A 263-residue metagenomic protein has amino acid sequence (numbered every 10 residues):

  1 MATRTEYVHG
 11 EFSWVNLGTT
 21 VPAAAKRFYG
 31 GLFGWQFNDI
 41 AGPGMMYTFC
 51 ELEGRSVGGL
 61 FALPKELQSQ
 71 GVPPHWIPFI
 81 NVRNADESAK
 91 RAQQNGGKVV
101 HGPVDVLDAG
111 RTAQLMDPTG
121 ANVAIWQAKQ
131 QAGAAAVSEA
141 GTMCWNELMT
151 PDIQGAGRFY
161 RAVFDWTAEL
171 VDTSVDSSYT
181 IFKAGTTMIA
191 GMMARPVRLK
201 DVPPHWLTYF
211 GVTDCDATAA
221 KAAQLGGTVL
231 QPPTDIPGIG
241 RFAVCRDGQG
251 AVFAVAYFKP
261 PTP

Functional and structural regions predicted by a protein language model:
M1-V8, Q93-C144, L148, E169-G185 (+2 more regions): Vicinal oxygen chelate
Y7-H9, S13-S56, Q94, G102-G110 (+3 more regions): Core segments of cupin and vicinal oxygen chelate
E11-T20, T48-C50, E66-R91, R111-M116 (+3 more regions): Vicinal oxygen chelate
A25, W35-F37, R55-G58, Q68 (+8 more regions): Short loop/beta submotifs within extracellular cysteine-rich repeat domains
G34-W35, G58, P78-I80, V99 (+6 more regions): Short, low-complexity, polar/charged sequence segments that are solvent-exposed and flexible
A41-V137: Active-site-adjacent scaffolding segments
